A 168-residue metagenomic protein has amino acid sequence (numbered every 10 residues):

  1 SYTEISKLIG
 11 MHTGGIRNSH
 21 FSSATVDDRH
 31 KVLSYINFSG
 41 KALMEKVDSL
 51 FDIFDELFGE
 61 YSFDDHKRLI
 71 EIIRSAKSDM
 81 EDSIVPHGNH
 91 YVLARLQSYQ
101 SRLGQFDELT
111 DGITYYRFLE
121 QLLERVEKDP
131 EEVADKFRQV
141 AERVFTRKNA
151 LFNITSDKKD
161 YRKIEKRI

Functional and structural regions predicted by a protein language model:
S1-I168: Charge-rich, well-structured scaffold segments of protease-associated domains
